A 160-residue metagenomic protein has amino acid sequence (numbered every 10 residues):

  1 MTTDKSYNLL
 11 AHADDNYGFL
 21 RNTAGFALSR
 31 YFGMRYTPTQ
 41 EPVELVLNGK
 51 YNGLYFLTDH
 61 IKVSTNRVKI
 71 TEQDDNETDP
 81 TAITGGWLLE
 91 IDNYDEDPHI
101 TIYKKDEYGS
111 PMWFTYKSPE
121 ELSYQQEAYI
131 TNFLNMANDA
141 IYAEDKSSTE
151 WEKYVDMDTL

Functional and structural regions predicted by a protein language model:
M1-L160: Phosphate/dinucleotide-binding and metal-coordinating scaffold of catalytic cores in nucleotide-dependent enzymes
